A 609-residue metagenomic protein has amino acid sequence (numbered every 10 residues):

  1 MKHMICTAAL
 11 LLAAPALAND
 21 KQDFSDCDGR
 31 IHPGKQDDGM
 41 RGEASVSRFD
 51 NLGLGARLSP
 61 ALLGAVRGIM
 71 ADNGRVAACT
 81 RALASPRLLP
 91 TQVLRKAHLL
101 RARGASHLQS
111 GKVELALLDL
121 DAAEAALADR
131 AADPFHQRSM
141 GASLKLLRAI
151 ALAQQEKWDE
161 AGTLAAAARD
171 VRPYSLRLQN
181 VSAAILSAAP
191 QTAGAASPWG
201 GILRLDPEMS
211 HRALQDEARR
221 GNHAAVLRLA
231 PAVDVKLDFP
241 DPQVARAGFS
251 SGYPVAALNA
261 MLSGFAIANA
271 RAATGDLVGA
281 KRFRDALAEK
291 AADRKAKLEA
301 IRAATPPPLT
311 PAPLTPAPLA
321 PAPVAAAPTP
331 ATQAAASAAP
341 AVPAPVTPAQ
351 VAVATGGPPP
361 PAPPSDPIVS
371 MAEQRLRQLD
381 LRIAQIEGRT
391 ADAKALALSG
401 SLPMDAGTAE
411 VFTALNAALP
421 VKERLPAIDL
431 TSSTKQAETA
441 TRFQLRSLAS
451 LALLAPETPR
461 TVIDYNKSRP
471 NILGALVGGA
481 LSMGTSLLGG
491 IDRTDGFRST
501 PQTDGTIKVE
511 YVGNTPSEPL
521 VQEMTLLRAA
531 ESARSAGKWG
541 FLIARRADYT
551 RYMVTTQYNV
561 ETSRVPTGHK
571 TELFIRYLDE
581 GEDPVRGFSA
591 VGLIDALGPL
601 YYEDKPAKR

Functional and structural regions predicted by a protein language model:
N19-F49, L63-V66, A213, L258 (+7 more regions): Secreted/extracellular ectodomain signature
G53-V66, L94-Q109, L144-I150: Non-membrane alpha-helical segments in proteins
A78-T80, E114-A123, W158-R169, Q191-L203 (+4 more regions): Alpha-helical repeat scaffolds
R81-A97, A125-G141, V171, V235-L258 (+3 more regions): Flexible helix-coil transition and linker loops at the boundaries of alpha-helical arrays
R101, P134-H136, S143-L147, R177-S182 (+6 more regions): Alpha-solenoid helical repeat scaffolds
